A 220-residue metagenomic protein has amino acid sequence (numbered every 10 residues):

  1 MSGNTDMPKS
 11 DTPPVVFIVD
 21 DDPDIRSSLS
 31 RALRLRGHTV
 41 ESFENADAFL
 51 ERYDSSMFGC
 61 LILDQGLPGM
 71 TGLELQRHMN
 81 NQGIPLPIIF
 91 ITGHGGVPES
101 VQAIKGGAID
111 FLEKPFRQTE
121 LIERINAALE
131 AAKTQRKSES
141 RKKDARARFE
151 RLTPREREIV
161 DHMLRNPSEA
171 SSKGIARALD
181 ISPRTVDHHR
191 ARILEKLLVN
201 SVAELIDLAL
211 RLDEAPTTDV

Functional and structural regions predicted by a protein language model:
T12-I25, L29-L33, A46, L61 (+1 more regions): Conserved acidic segment of CheY-like receiver
E44-N45, T71-E74, T92: Acidic catalytic/metal-coordinating carboxylates
E51, L73-L86, Q102, G106: Short amphipathic alpha-helix used as the core "switch/output" element in two-component signaling
S56-L63, L67: Active-site beta3 strand of CheY-like receiver
G96-P98, L112, F116-I125: C-terminal output helix
R146-R184: Helix-turn-helix DNA-binding segment
A191-V220: Basic, Lys/Arg-enriched C-terminal extension of HTH/homeodomain DNA-binding domains
